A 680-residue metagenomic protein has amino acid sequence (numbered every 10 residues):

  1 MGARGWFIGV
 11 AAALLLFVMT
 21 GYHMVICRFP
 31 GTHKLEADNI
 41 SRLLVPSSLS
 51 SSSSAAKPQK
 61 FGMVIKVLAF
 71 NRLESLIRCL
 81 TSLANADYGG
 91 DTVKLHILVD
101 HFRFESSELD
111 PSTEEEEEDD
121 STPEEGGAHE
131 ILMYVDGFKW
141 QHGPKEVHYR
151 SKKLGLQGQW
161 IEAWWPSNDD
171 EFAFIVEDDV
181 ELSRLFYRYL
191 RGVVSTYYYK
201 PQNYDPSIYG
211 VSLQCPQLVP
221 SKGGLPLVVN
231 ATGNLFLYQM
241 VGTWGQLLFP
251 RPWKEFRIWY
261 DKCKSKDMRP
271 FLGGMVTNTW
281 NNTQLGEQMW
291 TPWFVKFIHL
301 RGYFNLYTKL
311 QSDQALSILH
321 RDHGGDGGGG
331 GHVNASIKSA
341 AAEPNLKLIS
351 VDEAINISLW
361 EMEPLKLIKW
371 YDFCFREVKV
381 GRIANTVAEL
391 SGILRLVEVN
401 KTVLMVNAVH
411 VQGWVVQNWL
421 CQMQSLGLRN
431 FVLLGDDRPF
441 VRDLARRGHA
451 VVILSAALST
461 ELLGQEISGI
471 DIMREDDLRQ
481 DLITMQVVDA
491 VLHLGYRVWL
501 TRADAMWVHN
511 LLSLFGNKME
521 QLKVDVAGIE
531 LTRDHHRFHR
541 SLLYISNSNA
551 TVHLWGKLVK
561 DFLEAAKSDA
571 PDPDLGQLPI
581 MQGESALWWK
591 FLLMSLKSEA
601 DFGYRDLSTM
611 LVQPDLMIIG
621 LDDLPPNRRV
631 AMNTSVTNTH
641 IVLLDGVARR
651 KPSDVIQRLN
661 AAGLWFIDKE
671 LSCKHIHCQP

Functional and structural regions predicted by a protein language model:
M1-P46: N-terminal signal-anchor transmembrane helix specifying type II single-pass membrane topology of secretory-pathway
M63-R72, L404-V409: A conserved hydrophobic helix/loop-capping motif in glycosyltransferases and polysaccharide synthases
R72-N85, Q412-S425: Short, well-formed alpha-helical segments that are part of the catalytic scaffolds of diverse glycosyltransferases
T81-K94, F102-F104, Q422-N430: Short, acidic, metal-binding catalytic loop of nucleotide-sugar glycosyltransferases
H101-E171, D436-L494: Active-site-proximal specificity loops/subdomain of glycosyltransferases
S167-I175, V180-G210, P220-K222, Q480-R537 (+1 more regions): GT-A fold catalytic core of metal-dependent nucleotide-sugar glycosyltransferases, centered on the diacidic
Q239-A335, E520, H535, L542-P680: Catalytic core and acceptor-binding pocket of nucleotide-sugar-dependent glycosyltransferases
N305, N334-R382: C-terminal, non-catalytic tails of nucleotide-sugar-dependent glycosyltransferases
